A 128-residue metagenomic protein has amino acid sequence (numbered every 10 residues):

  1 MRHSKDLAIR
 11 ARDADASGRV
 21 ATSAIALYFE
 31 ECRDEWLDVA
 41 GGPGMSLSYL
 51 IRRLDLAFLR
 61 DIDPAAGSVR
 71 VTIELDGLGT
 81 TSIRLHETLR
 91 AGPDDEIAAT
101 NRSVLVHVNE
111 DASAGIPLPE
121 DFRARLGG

Functional and structural regions predicted by a protein language model:
M1, F58, D63-A65, D76-G128: HotDog/MaoC-like acyl-thioester-processing domains
M1-R53, V108-G128: Hot-dog-fold acyl-thioester-processing enzymes
H3-L7, R52-L54, V69-V71, L85 (+1 more regions): Hydrophobic residues positioned within well-ordered beta-strands of beta-sheet architectures
A11-A16, E30-C32, R60-I73: Charged, low-complexity, helix/coiled-coil-prone segments
M45-D61, A65-G67: Small beta-barrel nucleic-acid-binding modules, principally OB-folds
